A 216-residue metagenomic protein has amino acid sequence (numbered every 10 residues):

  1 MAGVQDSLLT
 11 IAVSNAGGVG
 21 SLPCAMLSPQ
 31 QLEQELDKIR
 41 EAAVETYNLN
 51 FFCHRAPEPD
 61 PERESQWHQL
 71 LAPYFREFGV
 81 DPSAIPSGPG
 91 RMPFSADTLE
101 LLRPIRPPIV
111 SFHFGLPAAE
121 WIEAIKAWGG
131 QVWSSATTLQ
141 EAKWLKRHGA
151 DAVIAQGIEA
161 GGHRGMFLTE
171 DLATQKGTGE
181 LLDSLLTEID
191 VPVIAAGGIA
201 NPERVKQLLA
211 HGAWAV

Functional and structural regions predicted by a protein language model:
M1-E188: Active-site entrance/lid segments in N-terminal catalytic domains of soluble metabolic enzymes
I158, L185-V216: Ligand/cofactor pocket segment of small-molecule handling proteins
